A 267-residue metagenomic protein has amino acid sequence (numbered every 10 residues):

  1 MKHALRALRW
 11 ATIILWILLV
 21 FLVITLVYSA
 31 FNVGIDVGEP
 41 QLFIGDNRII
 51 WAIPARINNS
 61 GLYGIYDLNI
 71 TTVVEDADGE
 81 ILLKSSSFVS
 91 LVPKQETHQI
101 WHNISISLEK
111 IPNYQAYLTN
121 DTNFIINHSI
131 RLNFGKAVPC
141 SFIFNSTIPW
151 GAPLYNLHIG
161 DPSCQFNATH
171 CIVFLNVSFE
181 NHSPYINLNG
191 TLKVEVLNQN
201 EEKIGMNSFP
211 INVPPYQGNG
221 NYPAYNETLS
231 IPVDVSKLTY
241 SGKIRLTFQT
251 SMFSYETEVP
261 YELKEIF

Functional and structural regions predicted by a protein language model:
M1-I35, V177: Secretory targeting signatures
L22-I49, I143-H170: Low-complexity, acidic Ser/Thr/Pro/Gly-rich terminal tails and inter-domain linkers that flank the onset of structured
N47-G64, T169-P184: Short beta-strand elements of extracellular/lumenal beta-sandwich folds
L62-D67, I81-L82, H182-N189, I204: Short acidic/proline- and small/hydrophobic-mixed sequence motifs that coincide with surface turns and coil-to-beta
G79-Q115, E202-V235: Intrinsically disordered, low-complexity Pro/Gly/Ser/Thr-rich segments with frequent PxxP/GP/PP motifs and embedded
S107-L154, Y222-Y225, I231-F267: Terminal connector regions
Y155-E202: Surface-exposed interaction/gating patches
